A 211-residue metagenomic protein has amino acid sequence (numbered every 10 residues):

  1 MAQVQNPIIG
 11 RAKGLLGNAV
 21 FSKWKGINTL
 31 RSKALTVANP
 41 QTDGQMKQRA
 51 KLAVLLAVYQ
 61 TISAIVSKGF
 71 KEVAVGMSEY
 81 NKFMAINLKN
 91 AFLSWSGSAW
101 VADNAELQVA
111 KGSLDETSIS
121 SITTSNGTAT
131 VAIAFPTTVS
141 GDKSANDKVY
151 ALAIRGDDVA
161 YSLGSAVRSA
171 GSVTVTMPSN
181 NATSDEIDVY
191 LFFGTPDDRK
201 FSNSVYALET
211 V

Functional and structural regions predicted by a protein language model:
M1-T117: Long, polar/Ser/Thr-enriched low-complexity segments that form simple helices or flexible linkers at protein ends
A74-V211: Charged linear interaction tracts used for macromolecular binding and regulation
